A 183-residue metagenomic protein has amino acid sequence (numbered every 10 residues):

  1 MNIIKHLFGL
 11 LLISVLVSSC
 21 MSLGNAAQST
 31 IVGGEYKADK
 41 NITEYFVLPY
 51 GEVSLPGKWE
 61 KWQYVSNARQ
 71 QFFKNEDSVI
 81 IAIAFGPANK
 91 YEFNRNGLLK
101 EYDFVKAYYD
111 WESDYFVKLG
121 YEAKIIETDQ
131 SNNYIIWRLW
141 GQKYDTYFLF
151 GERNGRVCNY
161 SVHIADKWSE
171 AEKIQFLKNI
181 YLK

Functional and structural regions predicted by a protein language model:
M1-C20: Sec-dependent bacterial lipoprotein signal peptides
N2-K5, K106, D110, D114-K118 (+2 more regions): Polar/charged alpha-helical tracts
I3, L55, E92-F93, F104 (+1 more regions): General structural signal for secondary-structure boundaries
L7, D39, R153-Y160: General secondary-structure edge motif
L12, G51-S54, E152: Structural motif
L12-I13, I81, I180: Enrichment for repetitive, rod-forming helical segments
S18-S78, E122, Q142, S161-K183: N-terminal targeting sequences that direct proteins away from the cytosol to non-cytosolic compartments
A26, V65-C158: Conserved polar/disulfide-associated segments of primarily extracytoplasmic proteins
